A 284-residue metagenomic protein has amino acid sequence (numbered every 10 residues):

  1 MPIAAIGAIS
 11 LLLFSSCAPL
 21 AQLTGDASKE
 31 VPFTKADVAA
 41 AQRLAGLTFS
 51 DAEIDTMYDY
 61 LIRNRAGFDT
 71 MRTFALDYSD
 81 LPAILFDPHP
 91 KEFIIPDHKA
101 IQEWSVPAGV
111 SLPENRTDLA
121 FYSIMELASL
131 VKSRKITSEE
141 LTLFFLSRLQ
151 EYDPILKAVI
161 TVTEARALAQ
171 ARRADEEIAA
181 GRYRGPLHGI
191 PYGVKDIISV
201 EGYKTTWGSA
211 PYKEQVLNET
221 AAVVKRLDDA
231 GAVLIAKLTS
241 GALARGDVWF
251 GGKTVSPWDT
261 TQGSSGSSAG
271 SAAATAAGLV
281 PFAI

Functional and structural regions predicted by a protein language model:
A4-S16: Bacterial N-terminal signal peptides
C17-G25: Signal peptide processing junction and immediate N-terminal pro/mature segment of secreted/exported proteins
A27-V31: Short, charge-enriched, intrinsically disordered boundary segments that mark the beginning of a structured element
P32-N64: N-terminal mature-domain "stem" immediately C-terminal to a signal peptide or N-terminal signal-anchor/transmembrane
D51, M57, L61-I284: Gly/Ser-rich catalytic/binding loops embedded in alpha/beta enzyme cores
